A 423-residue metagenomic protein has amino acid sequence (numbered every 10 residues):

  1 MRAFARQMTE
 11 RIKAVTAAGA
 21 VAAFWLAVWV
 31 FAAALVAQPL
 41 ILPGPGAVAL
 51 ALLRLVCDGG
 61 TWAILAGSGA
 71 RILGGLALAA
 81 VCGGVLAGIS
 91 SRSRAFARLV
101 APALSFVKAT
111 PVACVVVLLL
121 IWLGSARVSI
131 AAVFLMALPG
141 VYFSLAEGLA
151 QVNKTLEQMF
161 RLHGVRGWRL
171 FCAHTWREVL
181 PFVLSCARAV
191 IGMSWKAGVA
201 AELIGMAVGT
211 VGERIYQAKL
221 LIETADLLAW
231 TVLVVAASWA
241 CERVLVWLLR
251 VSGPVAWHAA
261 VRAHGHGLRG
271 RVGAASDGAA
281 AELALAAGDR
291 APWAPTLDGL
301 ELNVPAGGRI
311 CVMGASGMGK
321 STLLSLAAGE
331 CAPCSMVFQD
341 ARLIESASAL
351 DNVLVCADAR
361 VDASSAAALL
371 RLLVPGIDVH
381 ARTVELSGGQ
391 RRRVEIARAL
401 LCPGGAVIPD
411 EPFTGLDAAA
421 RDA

Functional and structural regions predicted by a protein language model:
A131-L135, W168-A201, V234, L245: Transmembrane alpha-helices
M313-A315: The feature captures the beta-strand-to-loop junction immediately N-terminal to the Walker
A341-D351, V355, R360, A418: Conserved catalytic motifs of ABC-family nucleotide-binding domains
A363-D378: Conserved ABC ATPase "signature" region
R382-L386, Q390: Conserved ABC ATPase signature
I396: Hydrophobic anchor residue at the start of the ABC signature
V407-E411: Catalytic Walker B motif of ABC-type/P-loop ATPase nucleotide-binding domains
